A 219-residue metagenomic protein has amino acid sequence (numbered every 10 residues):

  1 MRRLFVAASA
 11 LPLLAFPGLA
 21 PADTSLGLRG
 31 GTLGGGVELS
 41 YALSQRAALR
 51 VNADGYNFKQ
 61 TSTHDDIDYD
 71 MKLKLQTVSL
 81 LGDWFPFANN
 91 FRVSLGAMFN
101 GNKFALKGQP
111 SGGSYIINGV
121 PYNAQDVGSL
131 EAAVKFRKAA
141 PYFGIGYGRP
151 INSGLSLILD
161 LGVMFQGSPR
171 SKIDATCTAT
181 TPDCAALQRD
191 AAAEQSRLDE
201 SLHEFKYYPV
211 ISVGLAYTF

Functional and structural regions predicted by a protein language model:
A22-L33, L49-G55: Transmembrane beta-strand segments that form the barrel wall of outer-membrane beta-barrel proteins
T24, L33-V37, Q76-L80, A139-I145 (+1 more regions): Hydrophobic, lipid-facing positions within transmembrane beta-strands of outer-membrane proteins
L26-L28, L39, V51, G82 (+4 more regions): Membrane-embedded beta-strand positions of outer-membrane beta-barrel proteins
T32-G34, A53-K59, P86, A97-K103 (+3 more regions): Transmembrane beta-strands of outer-membrane beta-barrel pores
A47-L49, N90-V93, S153-L155: Repeated loop/turn-to-beta-strand initiation elements of outer-membrane beta-barrel proteins
A53-L80, N102-A140, G167-V210: Extracellular/periplasm-exposed beta-strand and loop segments of Gram-negative cell-envelope proteins, dominated by
D83, R92, S156, K206-F219: Outer-membrane beta-barrel "beta-signal"
